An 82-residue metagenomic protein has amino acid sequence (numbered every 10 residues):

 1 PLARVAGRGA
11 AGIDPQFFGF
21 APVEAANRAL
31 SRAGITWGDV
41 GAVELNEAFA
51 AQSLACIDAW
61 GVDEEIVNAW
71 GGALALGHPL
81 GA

Functional and structural regions predicted by a protein language model:
P1-A82: Claisen-condensing/thiolase-fold acyl-transfer catalytic domains that form or cleave C-C bonds in fatty acid
